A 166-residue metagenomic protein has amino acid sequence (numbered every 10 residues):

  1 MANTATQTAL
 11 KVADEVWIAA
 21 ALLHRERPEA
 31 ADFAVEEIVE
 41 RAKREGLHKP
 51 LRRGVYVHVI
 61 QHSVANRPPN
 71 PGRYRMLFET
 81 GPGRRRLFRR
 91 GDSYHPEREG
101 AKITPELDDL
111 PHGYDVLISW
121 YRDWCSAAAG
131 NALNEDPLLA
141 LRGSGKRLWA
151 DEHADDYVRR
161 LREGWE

Functional and structural regions predicted by a protein language model:
M1, E37, R73, R147-W149: Generic secretory/membrane-interface signal
A2-E26, K49-A140, V158-R160: Phospho-regulated, low-complexity intrinsically disordered regions of nuclear gene-regulatory and chromatin-associated
A19-L23, A34-L47: DNA-recognition alpha helix
L22-R27, E45, S144-L148: Alpha-helix C-capping/helix-to-loop hinge sites
A31: Flexible coil/turn residues that form the inter-helical turn or adjacent wing/linker of helix-turn-helix
L148-R159: Short linear motifs in low-complexity, proline-biased tails and propeptides
E163-E166: Short hydrophobic/aromatic patches at helix-to-coil boundaries
